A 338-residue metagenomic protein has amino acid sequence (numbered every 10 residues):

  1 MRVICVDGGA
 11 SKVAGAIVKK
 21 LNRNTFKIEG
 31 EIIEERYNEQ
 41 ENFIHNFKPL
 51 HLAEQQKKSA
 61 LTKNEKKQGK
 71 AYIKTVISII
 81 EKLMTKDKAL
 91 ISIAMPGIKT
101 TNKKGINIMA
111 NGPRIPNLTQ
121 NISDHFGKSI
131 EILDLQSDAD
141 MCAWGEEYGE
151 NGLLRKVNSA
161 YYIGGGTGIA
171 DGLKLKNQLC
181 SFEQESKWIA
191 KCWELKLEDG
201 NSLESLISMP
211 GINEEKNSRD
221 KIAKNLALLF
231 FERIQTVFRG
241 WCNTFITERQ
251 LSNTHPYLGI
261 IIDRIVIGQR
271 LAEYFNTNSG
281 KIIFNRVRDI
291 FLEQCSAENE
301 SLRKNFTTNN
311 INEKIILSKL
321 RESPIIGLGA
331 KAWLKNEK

Functional and structural regions predicted by a protein language model:
R2, A14-Q56, S123, G127 (+6 more regions): Glycine/GP-enriched mid-protein hinge/lid loop-to-helix segment characteristic of carbohydrate kinases
V3-D7, L90-S92, S159-G164, R264-V266: Short glycine-aspartate micro-motif
D7, I108-P113, D134-M141, Y162-G165 (+1 more regions): Active-site nucleophile and cofactor-binding loops and adjacent substrate-binding regions of central metabolic enzymes
G9, I33-Q40, I93-I98, I267-A272: Short loop/turn segments at strand-loop or loop-helix junctions that form parts of catalytic or ligand-binding pockets
N42-L50, L61-E81, T85-S159, N276-F306: Glycine-rich phosphate-binding loop and adjoining helix at the ATP-binding site of ATP-dependent phosphoryl-transfer
K58-A89, G200-S279, R321-P324: Adenine-nucleotide phosphate-binding core of ATP-dependent small-molecule kinases
I234, F238, C242, G329-K338: Short, hydrophobic alpha-helical segments
C242-Y257, D289-N312: Short mixed-charge
